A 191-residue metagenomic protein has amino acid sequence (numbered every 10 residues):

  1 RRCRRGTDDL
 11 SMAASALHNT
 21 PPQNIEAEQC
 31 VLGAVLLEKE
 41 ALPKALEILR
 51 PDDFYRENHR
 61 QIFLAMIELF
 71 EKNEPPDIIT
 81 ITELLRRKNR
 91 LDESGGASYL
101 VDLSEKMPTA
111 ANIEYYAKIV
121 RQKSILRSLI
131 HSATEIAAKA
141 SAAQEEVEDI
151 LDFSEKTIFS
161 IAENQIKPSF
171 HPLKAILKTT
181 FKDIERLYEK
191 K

Functional and structural regions predicted by a protein language model:
R1-S124: Noncatalytic partner-interaction/assembly domains of nucleic-acid and motor enzyme complexes, especially the accessory
R4-T7, A34, G96, E155-I158 (+3 more regions): Intrinsically disordered, low-complexity regions
L36, L46, I130, T134 (+3 more regions): Amphipathic, well-packed alpha-helical segments that form the structural scaffold of globular domains
L49-P51, E146, P172: Short, solvent-exposed coil/turn linker segments
E57, A97-K167: Extended, charged alpha-helical coiled-coil/arm scaffolds that mediate oligomerization and mechanical coupling in large
P168-K191: The Walker A/P-loop phosphate-binding site
